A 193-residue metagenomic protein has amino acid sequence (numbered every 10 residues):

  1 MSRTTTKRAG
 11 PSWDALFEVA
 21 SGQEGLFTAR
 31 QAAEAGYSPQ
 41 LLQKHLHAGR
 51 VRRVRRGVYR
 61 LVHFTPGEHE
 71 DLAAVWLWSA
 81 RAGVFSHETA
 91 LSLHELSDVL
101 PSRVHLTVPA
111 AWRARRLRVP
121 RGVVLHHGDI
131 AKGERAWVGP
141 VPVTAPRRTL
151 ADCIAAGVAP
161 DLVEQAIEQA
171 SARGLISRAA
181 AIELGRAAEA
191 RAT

Functional and structural regions predicted by a protein language model:
M1-D14: Short alpha-helical segments that sit at the start of domains
P11-Y37, L41-A48, R52-T193: Nucleic-acid-binding surface
